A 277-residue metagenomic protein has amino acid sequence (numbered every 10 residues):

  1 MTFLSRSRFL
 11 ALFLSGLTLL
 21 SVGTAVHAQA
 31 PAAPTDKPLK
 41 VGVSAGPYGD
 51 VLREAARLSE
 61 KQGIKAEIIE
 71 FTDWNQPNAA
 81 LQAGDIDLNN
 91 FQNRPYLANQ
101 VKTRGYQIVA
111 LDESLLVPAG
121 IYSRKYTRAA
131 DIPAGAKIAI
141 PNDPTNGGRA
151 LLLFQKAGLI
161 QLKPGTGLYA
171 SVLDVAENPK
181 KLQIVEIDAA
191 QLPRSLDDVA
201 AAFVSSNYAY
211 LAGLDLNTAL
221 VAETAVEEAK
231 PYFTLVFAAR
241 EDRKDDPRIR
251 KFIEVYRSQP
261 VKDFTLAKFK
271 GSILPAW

Functional and structural regions predicted by a protein language model:
V26-K40, S59-E60, A129-G135: Immediate post-signal peptide segment of exported/extracytoplasmic ligand-binding proteins
D36-A55, T72-Q76: Extracytoplasmic "Venus flytrap"
I68-A79, T166-R194: Short helix-initiation/N-cap motifs at beta->coil->alpha
E70-W74, G84, N89-A98, L115 (+3 more regions): Beta->alpha turn/N-cap motifs
N99-L111, Y126, D198, F203 (+1 more regions): Ligand-binding "clamshell"
L111-Q161: A conserved helix-loop-strand patch within extracytoplasmic ligand-binding domains of the periplasmic binding
E113-Y122, L211-E254, S272-W277: Periplasmic-binding protein-like
G148-Q155, Y256-A276: Periplasmic-binding protein-like
